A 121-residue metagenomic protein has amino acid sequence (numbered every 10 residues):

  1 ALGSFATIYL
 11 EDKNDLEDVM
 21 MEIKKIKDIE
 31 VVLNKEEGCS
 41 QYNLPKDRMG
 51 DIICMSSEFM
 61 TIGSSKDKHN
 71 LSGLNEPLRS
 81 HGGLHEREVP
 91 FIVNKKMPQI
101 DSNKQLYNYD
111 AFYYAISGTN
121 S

Functional and structural regions predicted by a protein language model:
A1-S121: Feature captures the catalytic ectodomains and active-site-proximal regions of enzymes that hydrolyze or transfer
